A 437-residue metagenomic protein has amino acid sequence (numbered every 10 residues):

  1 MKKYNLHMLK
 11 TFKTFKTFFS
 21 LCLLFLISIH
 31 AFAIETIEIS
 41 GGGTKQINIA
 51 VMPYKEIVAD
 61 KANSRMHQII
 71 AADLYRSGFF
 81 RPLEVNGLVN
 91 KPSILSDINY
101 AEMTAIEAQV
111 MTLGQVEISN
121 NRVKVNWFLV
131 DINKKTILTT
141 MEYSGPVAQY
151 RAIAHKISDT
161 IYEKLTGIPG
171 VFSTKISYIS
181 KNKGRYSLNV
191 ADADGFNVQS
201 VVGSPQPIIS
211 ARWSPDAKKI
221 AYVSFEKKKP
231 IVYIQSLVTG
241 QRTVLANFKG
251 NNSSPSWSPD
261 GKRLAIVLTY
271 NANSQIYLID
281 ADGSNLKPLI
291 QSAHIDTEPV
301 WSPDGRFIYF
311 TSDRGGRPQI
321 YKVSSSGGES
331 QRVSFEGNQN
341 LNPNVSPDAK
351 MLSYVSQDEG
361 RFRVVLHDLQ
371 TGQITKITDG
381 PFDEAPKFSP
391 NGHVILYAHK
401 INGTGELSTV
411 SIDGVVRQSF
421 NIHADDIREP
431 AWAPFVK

Functional and structural regions predicted by a protein language model:
A33-I47, N133-V202: C-terminal/domain-edge helix-coil "capping" segments
E35-T36, I94-T160: Amphipathic beta-strand/beta-sheet edge segments enriched in Tyr/Trp
T36-A101, T112-I118: Short beta-strand->alpha-helix linker/helix-N-cap micro-motif that forms a surface specificity/interaction loop
R122-K124, G184-N189, K229-Y233, N273-Y277 (+3 more regions): Structural motif
G170-F172, P215-D216, P259-D260, P303-D304 (+3 more regions): Residue-level detector of Asp-centered blade-edge/turn motifs that repeat once per structural unit in beta-propeller
I176, I220, G261-A265, G305-I308 (+2 more regions): Hydrophobic beta-strand positions that form the internal "hydrophobic ladder" of WD40/Gbeta-like beta-propeller blades
D192-I209, Q235-S253, I279-T297, V323-Q339 (+2 more regions): Multi-bladed beta-propeller domains
